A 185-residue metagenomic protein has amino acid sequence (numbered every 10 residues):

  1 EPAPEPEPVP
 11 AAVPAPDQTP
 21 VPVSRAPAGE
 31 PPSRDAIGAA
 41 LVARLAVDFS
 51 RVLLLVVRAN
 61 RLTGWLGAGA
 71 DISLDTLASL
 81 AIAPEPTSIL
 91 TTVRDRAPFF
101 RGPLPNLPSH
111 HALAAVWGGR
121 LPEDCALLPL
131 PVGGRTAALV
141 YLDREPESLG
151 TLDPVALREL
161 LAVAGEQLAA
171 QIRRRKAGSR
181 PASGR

Functional and structural regions predicted by a protein language model:
E1-P22: Low-complexity, Pro/Ser/Thr/Gly/Ala-rich intrinsically disordered linkers and tails that serve as
S24, S33-F49, L54: Amphipathic alpha-helical coiled-coil segments that mediate homodimerization and allosteric signal transmission
L54-L77: GAF sensory/regulatory domain recognition with acknowledged cross-activation on helical regulatory dimers
L74-A112: Regulatory sensory and allosteric helical modules in signal-transduction proteins and certain transcription factors
D124-P131: Short hydrophobic beta-strand micro-motif common in sensory/regulatory domains
R144-R158, Q171, R175-K176: Regulatory loop-to-helix N-cap segments in sensory/regulatory domains that couple ligand/signal detection
R158-G165: Allosteric cytosolic regulatory segments
L168-R185: Short alpha-helical interdomain "coupling" segment at the junction between an upstream regulatory sensor module
